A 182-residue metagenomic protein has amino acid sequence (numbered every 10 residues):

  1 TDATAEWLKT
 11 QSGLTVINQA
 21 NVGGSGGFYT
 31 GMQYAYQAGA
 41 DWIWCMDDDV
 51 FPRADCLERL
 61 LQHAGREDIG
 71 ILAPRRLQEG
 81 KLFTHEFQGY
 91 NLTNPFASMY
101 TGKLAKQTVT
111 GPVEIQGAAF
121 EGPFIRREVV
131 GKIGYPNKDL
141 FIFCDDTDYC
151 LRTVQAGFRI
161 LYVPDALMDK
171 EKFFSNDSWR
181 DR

Functional and structural regions predicted by a protein language model:
T1-I17: Acidic donor-binding segment of Leloir-type glycosyltransferases
T4, F28, D55-L57, D145: Acidic donor-diphosphate engagement hotspot in glycosyltransferases and nucleotidyltransferases that stabilizes
Q19-A38: Glycine-rich, basic loop-to-helix element that forms the pyrophosphate-binding segment of sugar-nucleotide handling
A40-D49: Short beta-strand-to-loop acidic/aromatic patch adjacent to the donor-nucleotide binding site
D55-Q88: Conserved donor NDP-sugar-binding/catalytic core segment of glycosyltransferases
A105-I125: A recurrent flexible, glycine/aromatic-enriched loop bordering the glycosyltransferase active site that acts as
I142-D148: Acidic donor-binding loop at a coil-to-helix junction in glycosyltransferase catalytic cores that engages
L151, R159-R182: Active-site-adjacent helix/loop segment of glycosyltransferases that harbors family-specific signature motifs
